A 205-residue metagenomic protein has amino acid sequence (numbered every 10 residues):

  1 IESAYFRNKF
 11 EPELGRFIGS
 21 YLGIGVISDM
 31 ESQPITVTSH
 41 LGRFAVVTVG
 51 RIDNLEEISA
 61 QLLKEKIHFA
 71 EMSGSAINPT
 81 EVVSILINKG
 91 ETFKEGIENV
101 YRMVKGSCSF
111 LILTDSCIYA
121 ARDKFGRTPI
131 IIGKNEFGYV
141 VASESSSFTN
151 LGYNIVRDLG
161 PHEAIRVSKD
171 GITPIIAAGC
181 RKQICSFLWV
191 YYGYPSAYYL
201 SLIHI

Functional and structural regions predicted by a protein language model:
I1-P161, R166-L202: Conserved short alpha-helical segments that host acidic/polar catalytic motifs at enzyme active sites
